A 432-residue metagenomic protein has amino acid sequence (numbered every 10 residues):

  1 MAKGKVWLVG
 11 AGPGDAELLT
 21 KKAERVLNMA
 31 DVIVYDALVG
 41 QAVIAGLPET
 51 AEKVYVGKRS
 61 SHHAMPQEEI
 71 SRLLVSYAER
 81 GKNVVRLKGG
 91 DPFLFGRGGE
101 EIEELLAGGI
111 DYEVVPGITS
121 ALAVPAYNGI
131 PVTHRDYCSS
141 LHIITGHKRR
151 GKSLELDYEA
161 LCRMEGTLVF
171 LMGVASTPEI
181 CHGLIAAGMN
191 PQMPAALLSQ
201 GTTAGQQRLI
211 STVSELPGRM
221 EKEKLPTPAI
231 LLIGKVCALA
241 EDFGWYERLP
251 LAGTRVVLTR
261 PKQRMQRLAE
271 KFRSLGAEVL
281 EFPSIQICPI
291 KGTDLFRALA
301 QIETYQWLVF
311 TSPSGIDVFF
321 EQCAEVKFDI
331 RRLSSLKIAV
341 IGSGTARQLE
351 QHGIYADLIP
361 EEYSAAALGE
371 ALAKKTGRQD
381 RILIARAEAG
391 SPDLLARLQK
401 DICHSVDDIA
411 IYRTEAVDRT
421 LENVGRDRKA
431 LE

Functional and structural regions predicted by a protein language model:
M1-A16, K21-I118, K222, A229 (+3 more regions): Class I S-adenosyl-L-methionine
G14, P66, I70, T203-E432: Signature of uroporphyrinogen-III synthase
D15, D91-L94, G98-M164, L209 (+2 more regions): Class I SAM-dependent methyltransferase SAM-binding "motif I" and its flanking Rossmann-like core
N28-L38, P194-S199, I338-G342: Short internal beta-strands
M29, E103-E104, T119, A123-A126 (+8 more regions): Acidic, glycine-enriched active-site microenvironments
Y35-D36, Y55, V85-G89, Y112-G117 (+10 more regions): General beta-strand structural signal in soluble alpha/beta enzymes
Q41-A42, S60-H62, T119-A123, S140-I143 (+6 more regions): Short gly/pro/ser/thr-enriched loop/turn and capping motifs at secondary-structure boundaries
G151-A196, D401: Conserved anion/nucleotide-ligand pocket segment
